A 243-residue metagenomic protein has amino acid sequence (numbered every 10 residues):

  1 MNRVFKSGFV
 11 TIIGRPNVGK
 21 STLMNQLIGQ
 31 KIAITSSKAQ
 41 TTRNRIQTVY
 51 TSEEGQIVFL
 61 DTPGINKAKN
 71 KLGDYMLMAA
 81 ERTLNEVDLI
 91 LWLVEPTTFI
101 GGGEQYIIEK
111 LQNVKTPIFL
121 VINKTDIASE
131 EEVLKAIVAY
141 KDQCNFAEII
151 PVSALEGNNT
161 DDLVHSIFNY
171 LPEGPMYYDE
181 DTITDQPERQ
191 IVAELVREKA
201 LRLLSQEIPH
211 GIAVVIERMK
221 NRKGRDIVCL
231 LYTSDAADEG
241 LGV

Functional and structural regions predicted by a protein language model:
N2-K67: Conserved G1/Walker A P-loop phosphate-binding module
A39-T41, P63-N66, P96-I100, T125-A128 (+2 more regions): Conserved nucleotide-binding/hydrolysis micro-motifs of P-loop NTPases
Q40-R45, P63-E86, T97-E109: Switch II of P-loop NTPase G domains
E81-F146: Conserved C-terminal guanine-recognition region of P-loop GTPase G domains, centered on the G4
T97, E104, K115, T125 (+6 more regions): RNA-contacting regions in translation and RNA-metabolism proteins, encompassing KH/S1 modules where present
A128-T182: Canonical P-loop GTPase G-domain recognition
N159-N221: C-terminal end of P-loop GTPase domains and the immediately downstream helical coupling element
Y232-A237: Conserved small/polar residues in nucleotide/adenosyl-binding loops
